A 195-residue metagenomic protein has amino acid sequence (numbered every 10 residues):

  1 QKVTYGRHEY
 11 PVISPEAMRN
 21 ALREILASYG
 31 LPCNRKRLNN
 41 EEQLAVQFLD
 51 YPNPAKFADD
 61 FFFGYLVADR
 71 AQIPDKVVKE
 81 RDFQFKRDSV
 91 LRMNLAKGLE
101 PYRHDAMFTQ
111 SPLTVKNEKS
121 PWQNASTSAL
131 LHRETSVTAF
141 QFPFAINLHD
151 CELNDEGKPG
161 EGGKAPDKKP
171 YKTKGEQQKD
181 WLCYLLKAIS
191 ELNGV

Functional and structural regions predicted by a protein language model:
Q1-V195: RNA-binding basic/glycine-rich loop and surface signature characteristic of RAMP-family CRISPR effectors
